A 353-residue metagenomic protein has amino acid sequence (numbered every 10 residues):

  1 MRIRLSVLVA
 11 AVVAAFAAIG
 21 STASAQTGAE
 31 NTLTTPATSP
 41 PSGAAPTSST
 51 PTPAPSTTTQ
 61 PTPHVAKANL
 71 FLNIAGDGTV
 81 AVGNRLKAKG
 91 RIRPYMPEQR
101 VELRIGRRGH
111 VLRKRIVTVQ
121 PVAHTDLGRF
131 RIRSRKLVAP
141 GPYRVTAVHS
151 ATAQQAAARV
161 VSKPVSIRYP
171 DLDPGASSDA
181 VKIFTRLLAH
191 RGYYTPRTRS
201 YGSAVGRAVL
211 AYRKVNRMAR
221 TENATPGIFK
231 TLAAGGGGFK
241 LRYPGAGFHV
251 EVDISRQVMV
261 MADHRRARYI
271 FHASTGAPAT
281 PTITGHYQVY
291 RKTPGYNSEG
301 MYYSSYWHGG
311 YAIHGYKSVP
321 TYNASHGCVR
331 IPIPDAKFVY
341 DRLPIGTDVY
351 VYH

Functional and structural regions predicted by a protein language model:
M1-Q26, T38-S39, A44-T47: Secretory targeting and sorting signals
A25-T27, R100, A158-S162, I183 (+6 more regions): Exported/periplasmic cell-wall-interacting domains
E30-A37, G43-A45, S49-A81: Short, compositionally biased P/S/T/A/G/V-rich stretches that sit at domain boundaries
A88-P94: Aromatic/hydrophobic beta-strand junction motif of beta-rich domains
K89, L127-K136: Exposed aromatic-hydrophobic patches
R113-D126: Solvent-exposed serine/threonine-rich low-complexity stretches and specific carbohydrate-binding patches
V138-A158, G309: Enriched for extracellular/lumenal, surface-exposed ectodomains of secreted and cell-surface proteins
L172-K182, R186-L232: Short acidic, glycine/serine/threonine-rich helix-capping segments at coil-helix boundaries
